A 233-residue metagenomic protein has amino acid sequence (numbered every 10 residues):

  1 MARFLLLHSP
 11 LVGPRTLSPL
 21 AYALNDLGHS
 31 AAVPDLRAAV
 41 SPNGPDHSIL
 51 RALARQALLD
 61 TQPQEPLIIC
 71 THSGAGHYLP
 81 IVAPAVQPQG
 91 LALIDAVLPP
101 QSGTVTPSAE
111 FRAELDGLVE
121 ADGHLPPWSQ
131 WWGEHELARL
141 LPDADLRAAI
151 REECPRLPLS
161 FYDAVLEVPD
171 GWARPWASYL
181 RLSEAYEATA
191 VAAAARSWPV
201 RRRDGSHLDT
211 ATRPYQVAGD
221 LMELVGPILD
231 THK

Functional and structural regions predicted by a protein language model:
A2-P63, V200: Active-site catalytic motif of lipid deacylating hydrolases and related acyltransferases
L7-L11, H72-S73, A96, L182: Glycine-rich His-Gly loop
P19, I81-V82: Active-site signature of alpha/beta-hydrolase-fold catalytic machinery across serine- and Asp/Cys-nucleophile hydrolases
D60, P155-D220, L224-L229: Conserved serine/cysteine hydrolase catalytic core
I68-C70, L91, Y179: Conserved alpha/beta-hydrolase fold motif
C70-L79: Gly/Ala-rich beta-loop-alpha elbow adjacent to hydrolase catalytic centers
P84-H124, F161, V165-E167, A194: Flexible "cap/lid" loop of the alpha/beta hydrolase fold
L125-G171: Conserved alpha/beta-hydrolase catalytic His-Asp/Glu region
